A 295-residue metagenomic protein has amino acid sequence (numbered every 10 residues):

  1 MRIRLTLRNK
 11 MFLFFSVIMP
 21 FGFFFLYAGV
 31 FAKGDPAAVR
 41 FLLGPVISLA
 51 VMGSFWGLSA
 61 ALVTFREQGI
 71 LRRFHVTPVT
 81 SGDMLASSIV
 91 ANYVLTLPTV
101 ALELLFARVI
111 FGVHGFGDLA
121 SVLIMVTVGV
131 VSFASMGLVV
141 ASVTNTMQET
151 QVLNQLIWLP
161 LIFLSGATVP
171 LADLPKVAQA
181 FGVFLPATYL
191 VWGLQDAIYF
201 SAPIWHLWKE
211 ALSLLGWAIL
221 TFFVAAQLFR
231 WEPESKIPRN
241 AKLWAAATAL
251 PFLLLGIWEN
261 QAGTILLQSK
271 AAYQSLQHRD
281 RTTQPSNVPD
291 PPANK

Functional and structural regions predicted by a protein language model:
M1, V169-A211: Short hydrophobic, aromatic-rich alpha-helical segments embedded in or entering the lipid bilayer of multi-pass
R2, F25, L104-V109, T127 (+3 more regions): Alpha-helical transmembrane segments of multipass membrane proteins
R2-L71, G82, S88-T96, V100 (+6 more regions): Transmembrane helix-boundary elements of multi-pass transport/secretion proteins, especially ABC-type permease modules
L13-V17, L156-I157, F163-G166, G182-V183 (+1 more regions): Hydrophobic alpha-helical transmembrane segments of integral membrane proteins, especially lipid-exposed positions
L43-V46, V51, V122-S135, Q155-F163 (+1 more regions): Small-residue-enriched core segments of transmembrane alpha-helices in multipass membrane transport and channel
S121-T144, S165, G216-A225: Hydrophobic alpha-helical transmembrane segments of polytopic membrane proteins
